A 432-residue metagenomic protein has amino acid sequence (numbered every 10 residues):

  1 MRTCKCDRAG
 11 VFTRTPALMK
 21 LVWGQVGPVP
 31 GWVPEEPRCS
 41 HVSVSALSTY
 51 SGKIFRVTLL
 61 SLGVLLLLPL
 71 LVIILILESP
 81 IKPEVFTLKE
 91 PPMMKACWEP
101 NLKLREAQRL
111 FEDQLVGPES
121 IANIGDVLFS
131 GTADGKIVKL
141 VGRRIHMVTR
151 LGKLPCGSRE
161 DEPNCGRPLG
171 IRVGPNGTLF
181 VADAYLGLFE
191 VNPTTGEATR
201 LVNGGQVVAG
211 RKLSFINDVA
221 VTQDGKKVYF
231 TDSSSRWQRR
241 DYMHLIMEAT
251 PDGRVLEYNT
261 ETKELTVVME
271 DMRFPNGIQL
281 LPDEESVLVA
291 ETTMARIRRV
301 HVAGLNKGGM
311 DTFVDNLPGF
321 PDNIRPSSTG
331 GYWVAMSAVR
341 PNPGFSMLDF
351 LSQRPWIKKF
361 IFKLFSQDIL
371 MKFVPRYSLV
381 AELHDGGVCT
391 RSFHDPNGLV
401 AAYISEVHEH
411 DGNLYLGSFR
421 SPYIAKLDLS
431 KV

Functional and structural regions predicted by a protein language model:
V72-A107, Y377-L379, L383-G386: Blade/loop signatures of beta-propeller domains
F86, F230-T250, S337-P375: Short, conserved, GDST-rich strand-edge loop motifs in beta-rich repeat architectures
E90, D126-K153: Beta-propeller domains
R109-Q114, T149-G152, E160-N164, L201-R211 (+3 more regions): Surface loop/turn motifs at the tips and blade-to-blade linkers of beta-strand repeat domains
N123-G125, V173-N176, V221-D224, P282-E284 (+2 more regions): Residue-level detector of Asp-centered blade-edge/turn motifs that repeat once per structural unit in beta-propeller
V141-R144, N192-G196, N259-K263, H301-L305 (+2 more regions): Short loop/turn segments that connect beta-strands within beta-propeller blades
G157, E162-G166, T178, A182-H244 (+1 more regions): Asp-box/WD-like beta-propeller blade repeats and closely related beta-sheet repeat scaffolds
